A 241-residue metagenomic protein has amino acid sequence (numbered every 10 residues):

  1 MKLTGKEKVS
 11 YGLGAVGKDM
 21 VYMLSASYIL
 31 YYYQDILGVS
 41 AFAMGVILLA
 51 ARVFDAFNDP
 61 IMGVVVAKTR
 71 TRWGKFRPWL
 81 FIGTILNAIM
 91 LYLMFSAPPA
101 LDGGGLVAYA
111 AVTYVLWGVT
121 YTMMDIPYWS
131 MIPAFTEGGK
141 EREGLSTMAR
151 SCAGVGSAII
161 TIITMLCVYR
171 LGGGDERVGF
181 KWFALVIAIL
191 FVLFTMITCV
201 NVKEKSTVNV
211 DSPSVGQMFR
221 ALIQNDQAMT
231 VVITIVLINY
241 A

Functional and structural regions predicted by a protein language model:
M1-A241: Membrane-embedded alpha-helical bundles of multi-pass transporters/translocases, especially carrier/permease families
